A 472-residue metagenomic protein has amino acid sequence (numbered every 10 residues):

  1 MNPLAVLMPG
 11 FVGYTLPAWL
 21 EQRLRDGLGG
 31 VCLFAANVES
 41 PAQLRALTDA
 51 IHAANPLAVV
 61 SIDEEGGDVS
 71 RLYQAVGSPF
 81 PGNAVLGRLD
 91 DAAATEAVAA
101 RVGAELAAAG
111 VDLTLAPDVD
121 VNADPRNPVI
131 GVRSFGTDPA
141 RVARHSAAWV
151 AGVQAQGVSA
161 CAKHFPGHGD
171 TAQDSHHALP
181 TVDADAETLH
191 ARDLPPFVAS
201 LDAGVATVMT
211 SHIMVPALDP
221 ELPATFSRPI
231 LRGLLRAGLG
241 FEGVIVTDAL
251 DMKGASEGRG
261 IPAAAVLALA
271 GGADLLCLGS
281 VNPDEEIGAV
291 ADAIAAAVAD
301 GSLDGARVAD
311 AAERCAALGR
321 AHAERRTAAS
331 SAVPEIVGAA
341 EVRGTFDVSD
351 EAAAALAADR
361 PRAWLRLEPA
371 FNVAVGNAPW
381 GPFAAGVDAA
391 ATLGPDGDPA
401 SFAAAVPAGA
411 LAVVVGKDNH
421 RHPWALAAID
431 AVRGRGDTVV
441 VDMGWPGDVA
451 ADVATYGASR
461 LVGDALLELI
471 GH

Functional and structural regions predicted by a protein language model:
M1-D26, G258-H472: Preference for extracellular/luminal or secreted protein segments
G10, A36-P56, V60, D68-R71 (+1 more regions): Second-shell residues forming the walls of enzyme active-site clefts
E21-G27, T48-N55, A155, L201-D202 (+2 more regions): Acidic (Asp/Glu)-rich catalytic clusters
Q22-F34, R101, A108-L113: Catalytic domains of carbohydrate-active enzymes, especially glycoside hydrolases
V60-E64, L115, T438-P446: Short beta-strand elements of ligand-binding domains
V76-D91, S134-G136: A charged helix-plus-loop insertion that forms the helical arch/lid used to bind and gate nucleic-acid substrates
L89-V111, D118-S134, S146, V150: A substrate-binding/cap region within the structured catalytic cores of diverse enzymes
